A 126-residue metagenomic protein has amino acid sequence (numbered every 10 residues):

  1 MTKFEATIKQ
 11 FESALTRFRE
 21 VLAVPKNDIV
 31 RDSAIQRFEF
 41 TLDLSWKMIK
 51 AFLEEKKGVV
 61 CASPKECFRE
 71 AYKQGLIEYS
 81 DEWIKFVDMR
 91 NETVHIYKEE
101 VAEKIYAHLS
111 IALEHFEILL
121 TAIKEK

Functional and structural regions predicted by a protein language model:
M1-K126: Solvent-exposed interaction patches of small proteins and small membrane subunits
